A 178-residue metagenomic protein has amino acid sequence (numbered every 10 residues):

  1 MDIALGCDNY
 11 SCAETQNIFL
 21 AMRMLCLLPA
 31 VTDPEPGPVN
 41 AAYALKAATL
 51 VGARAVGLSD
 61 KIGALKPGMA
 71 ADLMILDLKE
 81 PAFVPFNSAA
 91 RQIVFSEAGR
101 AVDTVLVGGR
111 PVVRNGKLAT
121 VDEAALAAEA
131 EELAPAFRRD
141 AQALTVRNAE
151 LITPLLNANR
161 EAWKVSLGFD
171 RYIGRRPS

Functional and structural regions predicted by a protein language model:
M1-F83, F95-A98: His/Asp/Glu-enriched, well-ordered alpha-helical/loop segment that forms or immediately abuts the divalent-metal
A21-M24, V51, A101, V107-G108 (+2 more regions): Generic recognition of well-ordered alpha-helical segments
C26-P29, F137, A141: Conserved NTP-handling cores and scaffolds of large molecular machines
P36, V121-E123, Q142: Short, glycine- and charge-enriched coil/turn segments that flank and shape catalytic ligand pockets
Y43, A47, V51, A125 (+1 more regions): A non-catalytic, amphipathic alpha-helix used as a structural packing/dimerization or gating element in enzyme scaffolds
I62, D140-N148: Flexible, glycine/charged-enriched surface loops at secondary-structure junctions
A70-A127: C-terminal cap of metal-dependent C-N hydrolases
A124-A128, E132, T145-S178: C-terminal regulatory/interaction regions
